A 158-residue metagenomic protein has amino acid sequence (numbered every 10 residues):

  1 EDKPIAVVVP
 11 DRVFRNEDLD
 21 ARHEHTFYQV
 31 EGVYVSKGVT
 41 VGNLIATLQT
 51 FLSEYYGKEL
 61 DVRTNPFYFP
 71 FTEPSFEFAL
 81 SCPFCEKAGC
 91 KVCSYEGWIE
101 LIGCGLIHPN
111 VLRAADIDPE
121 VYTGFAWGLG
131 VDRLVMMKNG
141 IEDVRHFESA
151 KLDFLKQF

Functional and structural regions predicted by a protein language model:
E1-F158: TRNA-recognition modules of translation machinery and tRNA-sensing kinases, especially anticodon-binding
